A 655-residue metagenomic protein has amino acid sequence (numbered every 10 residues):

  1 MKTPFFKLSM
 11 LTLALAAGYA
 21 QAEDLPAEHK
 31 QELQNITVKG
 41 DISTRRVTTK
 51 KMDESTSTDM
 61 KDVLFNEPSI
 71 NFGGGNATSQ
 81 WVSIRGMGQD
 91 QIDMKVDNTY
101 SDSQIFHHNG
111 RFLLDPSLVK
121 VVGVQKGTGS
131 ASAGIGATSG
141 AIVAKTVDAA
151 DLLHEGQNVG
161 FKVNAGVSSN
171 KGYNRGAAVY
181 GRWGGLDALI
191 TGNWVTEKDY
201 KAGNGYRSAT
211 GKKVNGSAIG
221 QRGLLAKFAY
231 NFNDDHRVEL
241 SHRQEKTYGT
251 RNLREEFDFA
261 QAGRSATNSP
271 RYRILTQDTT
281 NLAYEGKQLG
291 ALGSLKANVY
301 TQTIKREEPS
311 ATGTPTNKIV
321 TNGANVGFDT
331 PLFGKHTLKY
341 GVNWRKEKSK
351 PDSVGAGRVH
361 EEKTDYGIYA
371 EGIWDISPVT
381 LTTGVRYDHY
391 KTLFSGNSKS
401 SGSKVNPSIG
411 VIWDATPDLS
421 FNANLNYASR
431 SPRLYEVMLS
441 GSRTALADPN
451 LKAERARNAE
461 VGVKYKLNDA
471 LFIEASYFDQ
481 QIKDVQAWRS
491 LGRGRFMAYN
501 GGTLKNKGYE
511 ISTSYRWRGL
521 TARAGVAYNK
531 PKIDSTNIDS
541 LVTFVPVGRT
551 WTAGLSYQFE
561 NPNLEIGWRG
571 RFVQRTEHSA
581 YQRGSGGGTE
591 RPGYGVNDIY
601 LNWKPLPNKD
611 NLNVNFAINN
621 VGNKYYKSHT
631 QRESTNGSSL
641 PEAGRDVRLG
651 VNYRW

Functional and structural regions predicted by a protein language model:
M1-S69, D93, L152-L153, Y180 (+11 more regions): N-terminal Sec signal peptide and the immediately downstream disordered periplasmic leader that contains the TonB box
P4-S9, Q21-E23, V38, A229-N233 (+6 more regions): Conserved C-terminal beta-signal and adjacent last beta-strands/turns of outer-membrane beta-barrel proteins
E23-G156, E255, Q277-T279, V461: Acidic, small-polar-rich N-terminal luminal/periplasmic segments of exported/outer-membrane proteins
V143, A150, G156-G160, Y173 (+1 more regions): Periplasmic-side early beta-strands and strand-to-turn transitions of outer-membrane beta-barrels
N215-S217, D235-L295, Q302-T321, S353-E361: Flexible loop and strand-edge segments within Gram-negative outer membrane beta-barrel domains
R264-Q288, N317, S400, N406 (+9 more regions): Outer-membrane beta-barrel signature, preferentially recognizing the C-terminal barrel domain of Gram-negative
T337-S420, L425, S431-P432: Signature of Gram-negative outer-membrane beta-barrel scaffolds
D375, V379-L381, I473, Y477-Q481 (+3 more regions): Gram-negative outer-membrane beta-barrel transporters
